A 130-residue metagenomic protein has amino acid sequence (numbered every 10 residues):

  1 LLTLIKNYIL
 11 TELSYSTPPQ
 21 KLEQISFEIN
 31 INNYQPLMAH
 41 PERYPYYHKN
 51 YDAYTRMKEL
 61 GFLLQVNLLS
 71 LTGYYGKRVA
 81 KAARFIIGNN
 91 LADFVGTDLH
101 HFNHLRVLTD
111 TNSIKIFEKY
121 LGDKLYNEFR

Functional and structural regions predicted by a protein language model:
L1-L63: Extended substrate/RNA-proximal surfaces in nucleic-acid metabolism proteins
L10-T11, T72-G76: Extended, charge-rich low-complexity interaction segments
E23-S26, K49-R56, K77-I87, N112-S113: Charged helix-capping and loop-helix junction motifs
L37-A39, Q65-L68, D93-T97: Active-site neighborhood of phospho(di)ester-bond hydrolases with catalytic His/Asp-centered motifs
R43-Y47, L71-Y74, H100-L105: Active-site environment of divalent metal-dependent phosphoester hydrolases
G61-G73: His/Asp/Glu-enriched short active-site or ligand-binding loop at hydrolase and phosphoryl-transfer sites
L91-V107: Short acidic/histidine-rich active-site segments
T109-R130: Mid-to-C-terminal alpha-helical segments outside catalytic/metal-binding sites
